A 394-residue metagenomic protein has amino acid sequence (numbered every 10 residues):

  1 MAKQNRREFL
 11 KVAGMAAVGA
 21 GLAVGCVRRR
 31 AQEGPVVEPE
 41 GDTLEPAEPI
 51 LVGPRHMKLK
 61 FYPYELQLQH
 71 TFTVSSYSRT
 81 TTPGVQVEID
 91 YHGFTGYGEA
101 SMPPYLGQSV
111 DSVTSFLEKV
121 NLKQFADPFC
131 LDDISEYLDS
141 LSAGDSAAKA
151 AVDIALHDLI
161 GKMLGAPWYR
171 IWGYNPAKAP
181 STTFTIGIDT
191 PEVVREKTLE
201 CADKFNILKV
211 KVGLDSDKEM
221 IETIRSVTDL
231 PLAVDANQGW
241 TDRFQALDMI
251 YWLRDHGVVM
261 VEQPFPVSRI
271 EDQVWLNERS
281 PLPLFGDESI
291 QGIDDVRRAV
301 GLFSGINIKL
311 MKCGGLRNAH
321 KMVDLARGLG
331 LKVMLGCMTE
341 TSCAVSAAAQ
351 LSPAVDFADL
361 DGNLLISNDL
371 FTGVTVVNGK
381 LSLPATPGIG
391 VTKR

Functional and structural regions predicted by a protein language model:
A2, E8-R28: N-terminal export signals
V27-T43: Short, low-complexity, disordered segments immediately C-terminal to signal peptides in bacterial exported proteins
L44-Q67, G84, H92, M338-R394: Flexible C-terminal active-site loop/helix
P46, I50-F61, Y77, I89-D90 (+1 more regions): Metal- or metallocofactor-binding catalytic centers and their adjacent structured scaffolds across diverse enzyme
S75-T80, P387: Short Gly/Pro-enriched turn/cap motifs at secondary-structure boundaries
V87, G93, V152, G165 (+6 more regions): Conserved, mostly hydrophobic/aromatic
W168-S280: Metal-dependent enolase-superfamily TIM-barrel catalytic cores that perform enediolate-based chemistry
E271-Q273, R279, F285, S289-L360: Catalytic alpha/beta core domains of metabolic enzymes, predominantly
